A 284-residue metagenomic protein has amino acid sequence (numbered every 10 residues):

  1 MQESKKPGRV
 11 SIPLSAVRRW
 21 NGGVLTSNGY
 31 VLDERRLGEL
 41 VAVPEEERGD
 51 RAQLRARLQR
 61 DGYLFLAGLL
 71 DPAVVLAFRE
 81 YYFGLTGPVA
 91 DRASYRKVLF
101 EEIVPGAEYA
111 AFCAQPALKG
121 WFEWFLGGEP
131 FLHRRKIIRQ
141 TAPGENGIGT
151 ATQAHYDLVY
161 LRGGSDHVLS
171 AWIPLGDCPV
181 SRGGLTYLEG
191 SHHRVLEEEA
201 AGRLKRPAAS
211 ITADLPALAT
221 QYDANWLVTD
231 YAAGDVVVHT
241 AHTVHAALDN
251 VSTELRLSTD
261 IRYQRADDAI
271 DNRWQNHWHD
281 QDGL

Functional and structural regions predicted by a protein language model:
M1-R60: Fe(II)/2-oxoglutarate
Q53-W124, P143-N146, A151, Y187 (+1 more regions): Non-heme Fe(II)/2-oxoglutarate
Y95-G106, L118-L188, H192-H193: Conserved double-stranded beta-helix
A151-V159, T243-L248, I261, R265: Histidine-centered catalytic micro-motifs
A171-I173, E189, T253-D268: A short hydrophobic beta-strand segment most commonly corresponding to one strand of the jelly-roll/cupin
C178-V244, D268, H279: Double-stranded beta-helix
L185, L248-R256, D271-Q275: Short conserved catalytic/interaction loops centered on acidic-Pro-aromatic/His motifs
I270-L284: Conserved, charge-rich beta-strand/loop surface module that forms ligand/interface-binding patches within domains
